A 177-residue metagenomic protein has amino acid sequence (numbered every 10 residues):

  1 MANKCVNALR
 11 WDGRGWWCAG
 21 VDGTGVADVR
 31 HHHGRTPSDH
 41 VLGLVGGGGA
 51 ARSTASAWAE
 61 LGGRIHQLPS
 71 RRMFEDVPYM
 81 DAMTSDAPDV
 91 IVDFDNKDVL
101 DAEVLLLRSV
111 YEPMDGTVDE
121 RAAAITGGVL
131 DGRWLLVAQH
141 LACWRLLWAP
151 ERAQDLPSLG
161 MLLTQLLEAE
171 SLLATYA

Functional and structural regions predicted by a protein language model:
M1-H33, I125: Phosphate/diphosphate ligand-binding glycine-rich loop within oxidoreductases
L9-D12, G63, A102-V104, I125-G127: A short helix->loop->beta-strand "cap" motif at the edges of active sites that frequently abuts
G20-G23, R30, G34-G63, Q67 (+1 more regions): Glycine-rich adenosine-cofactor-binding loop
S38-V41, A87-P88, D101-V104, T126: A general structural motif
G46-G48, L68-R71, V92-N96, R108-Y111: Structural motif
R71-L100: Short acidic low-complexity segments
A87, F94-R121: Rossmann-fold NAD(P) dinucleotide-binding segment
S109-A177: Adenosine-phosphate binding glycine-rich loop
